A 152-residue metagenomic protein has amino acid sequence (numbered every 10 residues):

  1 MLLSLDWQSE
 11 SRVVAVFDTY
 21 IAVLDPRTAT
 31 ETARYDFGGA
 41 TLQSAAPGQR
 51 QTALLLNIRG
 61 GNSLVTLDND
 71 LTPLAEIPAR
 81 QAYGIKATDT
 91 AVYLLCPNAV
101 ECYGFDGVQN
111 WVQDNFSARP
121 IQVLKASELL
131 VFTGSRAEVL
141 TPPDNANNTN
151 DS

Functional and structural regions predicted by a protein language model:
M1, T30-D36, D70-I77, V108-D114: A short beta-strand motif characteristic of beta-propeller blades
M1-E10, D36-R50, P78-T90, F116-E128: Repeated scaffold domains used in trafficking and secretory/extracellular systems, primarily beta-propellers
W7, F17, L24-D25, L67 (+1 more regions): Hydrophobic alpha-helical segments, especially N-terminal targeting/anchoring helices
S9-Y20, L54-G61, L94-A99, V131-R136: Beta-strand C-termini and the immediately following turn/loop, strongest in propeller blades
A22-L24, V65, E101, E138-L140: Conserved hydrophobic/aromatic positions in well-ordered beta-strands
P26-A29, D68-D70, G104-G107, P143-D144: Short loop/turn segments that connect beta-strands within beta-propeller blades
I58-N62, N69-C102: Loop/turn-rich, solvent-exposed surfaces of beta-rich toroidal or solenoidal domains
N115-S152: Blade-level signature of beta-propeller repeat domains, shared across WD40, Kelch, NHL, RCC1 and BNR/Asp-box propellers
